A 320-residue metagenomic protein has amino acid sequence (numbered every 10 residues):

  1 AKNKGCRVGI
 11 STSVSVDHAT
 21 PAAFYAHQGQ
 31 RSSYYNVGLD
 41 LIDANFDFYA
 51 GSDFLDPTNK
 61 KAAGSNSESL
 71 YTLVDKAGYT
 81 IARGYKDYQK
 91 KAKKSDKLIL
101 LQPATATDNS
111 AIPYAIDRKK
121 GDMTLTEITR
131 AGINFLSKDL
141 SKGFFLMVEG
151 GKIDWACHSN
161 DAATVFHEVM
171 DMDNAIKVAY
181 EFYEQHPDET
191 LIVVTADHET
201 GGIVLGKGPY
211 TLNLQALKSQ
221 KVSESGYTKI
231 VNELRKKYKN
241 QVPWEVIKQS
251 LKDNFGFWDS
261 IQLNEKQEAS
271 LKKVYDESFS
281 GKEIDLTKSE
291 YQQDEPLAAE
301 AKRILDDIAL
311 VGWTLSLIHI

Functional and structural regions predicted by a protein language model:
K4-A22: Glycine-rich phosphate/pyrophosphate-binding loops and their adjacent beta-strand/loop elements at enzyme active sites
H18-I318: A post-motif C-terminal structural segment
